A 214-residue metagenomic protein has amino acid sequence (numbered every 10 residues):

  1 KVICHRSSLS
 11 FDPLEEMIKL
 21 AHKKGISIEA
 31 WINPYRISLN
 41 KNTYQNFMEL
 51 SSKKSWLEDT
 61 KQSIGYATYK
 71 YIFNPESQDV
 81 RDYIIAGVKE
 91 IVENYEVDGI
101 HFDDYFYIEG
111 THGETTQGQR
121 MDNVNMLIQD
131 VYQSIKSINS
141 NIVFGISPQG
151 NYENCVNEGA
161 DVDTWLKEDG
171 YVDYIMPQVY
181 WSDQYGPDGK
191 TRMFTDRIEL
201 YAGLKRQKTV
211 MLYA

Functional and structural regions predicted by a protein language model:
K1, D98-D103, I175: Hydrophobic residues within beta-strands of alpha/beta enzymes
V2-S10, A67-D82, T115-N123, Q178-G189: The substrate-binding groove and active-site-proximal loops of carbohydrate-active enzymes, especially glycoside
H5-K19, E29-A30, Y35-N94: Active-site-adjacent "subsite" loops/lids of carbohydrate-active enzymes
L14-I18, V88-V92, M121, N125-Q133 (+2 more regions): Generic structural signal for well-ordered alpha-helices, preferentially at hydrophobic/aromatic core positions
H22, I26-L39, V88, H101-E109 (+2 more regions): Aromatic-lined carbohydrate-recognition surfaces of secreted/lumenal glycan-active proteins
L39, V143-Y185, K190: Substrate-binding cleft/loops of secretory-pathway carbohydrate-active enzymes
Q78-I91, N154-D169, F194: Short, acidic/polar
E168-Y171, D183-A214: Surface-exposed substrate-engagement region within the catalytic domains of secreted or surface-exposed extracellular
